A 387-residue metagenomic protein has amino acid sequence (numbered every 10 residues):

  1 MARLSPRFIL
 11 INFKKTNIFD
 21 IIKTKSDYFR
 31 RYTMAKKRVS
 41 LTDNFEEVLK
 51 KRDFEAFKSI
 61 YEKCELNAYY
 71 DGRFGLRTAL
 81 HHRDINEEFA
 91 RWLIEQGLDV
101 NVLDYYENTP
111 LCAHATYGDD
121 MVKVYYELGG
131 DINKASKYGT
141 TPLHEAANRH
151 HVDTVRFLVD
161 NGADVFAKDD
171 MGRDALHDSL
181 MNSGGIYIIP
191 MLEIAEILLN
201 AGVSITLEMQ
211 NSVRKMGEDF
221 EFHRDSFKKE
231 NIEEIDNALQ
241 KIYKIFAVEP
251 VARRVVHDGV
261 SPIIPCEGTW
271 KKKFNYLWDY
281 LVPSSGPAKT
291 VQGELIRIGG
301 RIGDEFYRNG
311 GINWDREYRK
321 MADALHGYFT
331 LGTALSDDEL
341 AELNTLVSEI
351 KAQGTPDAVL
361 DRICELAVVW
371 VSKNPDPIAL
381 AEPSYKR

Functional and structural regions predicted by a protein language model:
M1-R7, T16: Positively charged N-terminal leader segments that act as targeting/secretion signals
N12, I18-K23, D27-Y28: Short, positively charged and aromatic/hydrophobic N-terminal segments
A35-H82, F89-L93: N-terminal segments that cap or nucleate solenoid repeat domains
R38-F45, Y69-H82, L103-H114, A135-T141 (+2 more regions): Ankyrin-repeat boundary/"N-cap" motif
E47-R52, T78-N86, C112-D119, E145-H151 (+1 more regions): Ankyrin repeat A-helix N-terminal signature
S59-L66, R91-D99, K123-D131, R156-D164 (+1 more regions): Ankyrin repeat domain, specifically the short helix-to-loop turn at the C-terminus of the second helix of each repeat
E127-K168, R173: Internal alpha-helical scaffold/solenoid segments in large eukaryotic proteins
K137, K168-R387: Ankyrin repeat (ANK) tandem arrays and their immediately adjacent linkers/low-complexity segments
